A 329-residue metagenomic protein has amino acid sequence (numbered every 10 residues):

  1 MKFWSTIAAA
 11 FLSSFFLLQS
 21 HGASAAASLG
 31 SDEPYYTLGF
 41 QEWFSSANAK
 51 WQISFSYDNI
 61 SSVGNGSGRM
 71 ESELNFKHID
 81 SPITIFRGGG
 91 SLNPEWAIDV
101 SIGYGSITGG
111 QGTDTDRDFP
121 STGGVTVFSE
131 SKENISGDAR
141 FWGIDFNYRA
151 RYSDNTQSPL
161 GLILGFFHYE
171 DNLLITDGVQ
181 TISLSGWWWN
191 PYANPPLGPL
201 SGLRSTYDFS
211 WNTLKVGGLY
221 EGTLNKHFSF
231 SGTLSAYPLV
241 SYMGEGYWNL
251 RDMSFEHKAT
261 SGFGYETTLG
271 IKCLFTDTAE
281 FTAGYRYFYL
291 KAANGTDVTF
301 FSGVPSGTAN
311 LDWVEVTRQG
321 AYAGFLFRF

Functional and structural regions predicted by a protein language model:
M1-Y35: Cleavable N-terminal export/targeting peptides
S24-Y36, G89, N93-A97, R149-L160 (+2 more regions): Short loop/turn motifs that connect adjacent beta-strands in outer-membrane beta-barrel proteins
S31-E33, F40, K77-I83, S91 (+1 more regions): Short, surface-exposed loop/turn motifs at beta-strand boundaries within globular domains
Y36-S46, V100-S106, Y148, L162-E170 (+2 more regions): Transmembrane beta-barrel strands of outer-membrane/channel proteins
N48-S81, Y104-W142, H168-W211, Y237-T268 (+1 more regions): Extracellular/periplasm-exposed beta-strand and loop segments of Gram-negative cell-envelope proteins, dominated by
I85-R87, N93, G105: Post-signal peptide N-terminal segment of secreted/secretory-pathway proteins
F86-G90, I144-A150, L164-F166, V216-G222 (+4 more regions): Residues on the lipid-exposed face of transmembrane beta-strands in outer-membrane beta-barrel proteins
G137-F146, P159-G161: A structural/positional concept
